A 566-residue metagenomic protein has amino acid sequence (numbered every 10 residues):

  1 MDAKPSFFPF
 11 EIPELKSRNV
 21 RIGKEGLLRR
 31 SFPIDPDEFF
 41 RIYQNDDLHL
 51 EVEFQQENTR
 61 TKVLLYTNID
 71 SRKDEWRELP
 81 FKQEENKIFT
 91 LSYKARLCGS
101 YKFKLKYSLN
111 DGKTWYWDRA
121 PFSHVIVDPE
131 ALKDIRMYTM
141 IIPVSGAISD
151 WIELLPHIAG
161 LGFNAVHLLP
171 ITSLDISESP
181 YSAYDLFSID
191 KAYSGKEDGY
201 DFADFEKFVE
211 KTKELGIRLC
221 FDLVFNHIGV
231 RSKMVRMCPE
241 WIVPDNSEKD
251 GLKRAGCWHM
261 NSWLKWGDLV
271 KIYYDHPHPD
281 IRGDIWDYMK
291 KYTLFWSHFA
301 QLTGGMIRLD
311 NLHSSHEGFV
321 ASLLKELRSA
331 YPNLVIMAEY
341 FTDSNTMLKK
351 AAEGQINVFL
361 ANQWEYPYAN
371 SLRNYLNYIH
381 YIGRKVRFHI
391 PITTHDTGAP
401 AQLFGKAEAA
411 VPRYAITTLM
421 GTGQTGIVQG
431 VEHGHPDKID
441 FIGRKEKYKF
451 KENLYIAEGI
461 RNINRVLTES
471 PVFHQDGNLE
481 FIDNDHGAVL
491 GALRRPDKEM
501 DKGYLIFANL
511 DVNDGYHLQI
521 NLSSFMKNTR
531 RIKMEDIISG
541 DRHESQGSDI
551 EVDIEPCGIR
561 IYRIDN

Functional and structural regions predicted by a protein language model:
M1-I135, N164, A330: Glycan-association/targeting regions that enable binding to alpha-glucans and other polysaccharides
D37-E53, I482-M526: Carbohydrate-binding surface patches
T59-D70, F103, D514-S539: Beta-strand-rich binding/interaction modules
S71-K82, M534-D549: Solvent-exposed beta-strand/loop surfaces of large extracellular or lumenal domains
K73, K94-S100, Y116-R119, S123-G267 (+5 more regions): Acidic/aromatic-lined carbohydrate-recognition and catalytic surfaces of CAZymes acting on diverse glycans
S100, S545-N566: C-terminal beta-strand-rich structural cap/linker in extracellular carbohydrate-active enzymes
L132, G229-Y448, Q475-D476, N484-H486 (+1 more regions): Alpha-amylase-like alpha-glycosidases and glucanotransferases acting on alpha-linked glucans and related
E452-H474: Catalytic cores of secreted or luminal carbohydrate-active enzymes
